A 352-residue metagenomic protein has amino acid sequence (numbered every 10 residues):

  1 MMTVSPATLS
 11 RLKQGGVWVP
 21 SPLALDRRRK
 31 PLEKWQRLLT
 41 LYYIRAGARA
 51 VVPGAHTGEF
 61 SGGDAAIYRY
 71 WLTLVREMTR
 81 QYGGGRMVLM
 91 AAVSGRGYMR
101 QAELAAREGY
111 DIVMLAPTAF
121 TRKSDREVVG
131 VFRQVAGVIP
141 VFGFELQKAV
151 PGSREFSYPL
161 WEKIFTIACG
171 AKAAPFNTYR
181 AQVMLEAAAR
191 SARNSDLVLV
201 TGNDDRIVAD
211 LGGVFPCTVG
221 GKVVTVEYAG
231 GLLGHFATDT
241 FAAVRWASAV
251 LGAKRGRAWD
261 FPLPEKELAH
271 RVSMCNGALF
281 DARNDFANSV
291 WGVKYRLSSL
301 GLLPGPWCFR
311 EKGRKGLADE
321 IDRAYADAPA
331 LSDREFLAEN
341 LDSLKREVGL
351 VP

Functional and structural regions predicted by a protein language model:
M2-E155, P159, R314, R334-L350: Active-site beta->alpha loop and helix N-cap motifs at the rims of alpha/beta catalytic domains
M2-L9, W18-P22, A46, T225-P352: C-terminal alpha-helical cap/extension of soluble enzyme domains
G15, P53-T57, T201, L233 (+1 more regions): Short glycine-rich loop/turn motifs that provide flexible caps or phosphate-binding loops at active sites
P31-L32, V198, P216-C217, L300-C308: Short, well-ordered strand-loop elements centered on a beta-strand within folded domains, enriched for acidic residues
Y43, V75-T79, A188-A189, N276 (+1 more regions): Hydrophobic, Leu/Ile/Phe/Ala-enriched alpha-helical segments that form helix-helix packing faces
W71, I164, I321-A324: A structural signal for short hydrophobic/aromatic patches embedded in well-ordered alpha helices
R100-Q101, D210-L211, L317-A318: Short, solvent-exposed polar/charged micro-motifs at secondary-structure junctions
G137, Q147-S289: Catalytic alpha/beta core domains of metabolic enzymes, predominantly
